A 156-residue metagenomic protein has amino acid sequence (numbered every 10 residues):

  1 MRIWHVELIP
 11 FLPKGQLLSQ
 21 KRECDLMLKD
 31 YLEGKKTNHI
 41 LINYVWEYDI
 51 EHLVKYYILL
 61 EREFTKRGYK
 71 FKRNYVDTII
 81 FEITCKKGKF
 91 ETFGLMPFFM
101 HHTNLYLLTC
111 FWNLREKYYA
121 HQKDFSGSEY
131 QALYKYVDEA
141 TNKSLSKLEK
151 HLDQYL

Functional and structural regions predicted by a protein language model:
M1-K36, N43-L156: Sequence termini and other peripheral, non-core segments
